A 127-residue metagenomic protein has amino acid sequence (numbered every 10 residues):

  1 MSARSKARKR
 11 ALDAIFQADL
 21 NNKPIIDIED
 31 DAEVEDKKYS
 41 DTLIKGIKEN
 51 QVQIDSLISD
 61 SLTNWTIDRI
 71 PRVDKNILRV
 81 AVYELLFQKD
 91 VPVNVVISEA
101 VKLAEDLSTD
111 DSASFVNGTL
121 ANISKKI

Functional and structural regions predicted by a protein language model:
M1-I127: N-terminal interaction/assembly modules
